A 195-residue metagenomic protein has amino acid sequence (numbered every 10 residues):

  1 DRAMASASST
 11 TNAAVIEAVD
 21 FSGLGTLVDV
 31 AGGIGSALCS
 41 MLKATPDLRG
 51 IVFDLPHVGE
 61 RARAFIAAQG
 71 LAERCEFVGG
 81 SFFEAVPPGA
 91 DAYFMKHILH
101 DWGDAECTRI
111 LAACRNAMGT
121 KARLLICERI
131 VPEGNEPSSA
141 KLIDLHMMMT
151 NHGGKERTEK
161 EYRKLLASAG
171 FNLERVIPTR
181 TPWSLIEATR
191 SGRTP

Functional and structural regions predicted by a protein language model:
D1-G25: Conserved Class I S-adenosyl-L-methionine-dependent methyltransferase catalytic core
E17-P195: Alpha-helical subdomain
